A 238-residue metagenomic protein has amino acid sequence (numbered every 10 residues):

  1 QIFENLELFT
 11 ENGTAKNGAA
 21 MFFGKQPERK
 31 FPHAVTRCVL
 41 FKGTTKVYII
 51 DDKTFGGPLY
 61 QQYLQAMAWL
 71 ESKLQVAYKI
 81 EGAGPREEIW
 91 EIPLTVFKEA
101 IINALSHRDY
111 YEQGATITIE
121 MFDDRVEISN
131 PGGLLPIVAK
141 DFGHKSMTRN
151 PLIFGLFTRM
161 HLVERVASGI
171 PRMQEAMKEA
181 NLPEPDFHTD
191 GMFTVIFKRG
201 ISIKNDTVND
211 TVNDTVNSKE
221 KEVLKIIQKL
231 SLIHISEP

Functional and structural regions predicted by a protein language model:
Q1-Q113, M121-D124, S129-T148, G169 (+1 more regions): Active-site helix-to-loop segments that bind/position phosphate- or nucleotide-bearing substrates and donors across
M67, I101-S106, F154, T158 (+2 more regions): Generic hydrophobic alpha-helical scaffold/packing signal
S106-H107, L134, R159-V163, E179 (+2 more regions): Short, well-ordered loop/turn and helix-capping segments at boundaries between secondary-structure elements and domains
A115, D124, G191-F193: Beta-strand-connecting loop/turn residues
S146-A176: Glycine-rich phosphate-binding loop
R165-S168, Q174-T211: Long, low-complexity, charged/polar intrinsically disordered regions in eukaryotic proteins
V216-L232: Short amphipathic alpha-helical interface segments
I233-P238: Conserved small/polar residues in nucleotide/adenosyl-binding loops
